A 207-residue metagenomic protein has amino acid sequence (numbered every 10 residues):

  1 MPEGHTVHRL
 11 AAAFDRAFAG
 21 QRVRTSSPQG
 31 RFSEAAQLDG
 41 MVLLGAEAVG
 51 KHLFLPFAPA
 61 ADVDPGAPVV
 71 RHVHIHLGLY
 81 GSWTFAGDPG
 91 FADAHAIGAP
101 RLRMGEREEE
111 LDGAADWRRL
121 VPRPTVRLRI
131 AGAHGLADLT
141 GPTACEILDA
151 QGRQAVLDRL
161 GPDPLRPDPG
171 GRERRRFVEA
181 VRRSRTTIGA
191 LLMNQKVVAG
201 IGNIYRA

Functional and structural regions predicted by a protein language model:
M1-A207: Structured catalytic/nucleic-acid-binding cores of DNA maintenance enzymes
